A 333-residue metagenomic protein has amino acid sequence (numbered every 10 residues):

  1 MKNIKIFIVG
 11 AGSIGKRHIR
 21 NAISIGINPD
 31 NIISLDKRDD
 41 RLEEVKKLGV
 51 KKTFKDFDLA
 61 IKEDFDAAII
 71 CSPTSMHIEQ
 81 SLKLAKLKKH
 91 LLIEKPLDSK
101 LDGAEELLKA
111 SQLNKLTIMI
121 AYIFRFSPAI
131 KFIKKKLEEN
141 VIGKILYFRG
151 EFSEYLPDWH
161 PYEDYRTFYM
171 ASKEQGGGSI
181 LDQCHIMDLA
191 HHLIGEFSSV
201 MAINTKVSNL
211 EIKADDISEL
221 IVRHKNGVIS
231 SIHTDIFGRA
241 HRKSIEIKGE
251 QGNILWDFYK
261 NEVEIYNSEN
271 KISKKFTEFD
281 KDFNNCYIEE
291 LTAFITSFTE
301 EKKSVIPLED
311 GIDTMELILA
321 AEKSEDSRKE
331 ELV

Functional and structural regions predicted by a protein language model:
M1-L48: N-terminal Rossmann-like dinucleotide-binding module
H18, K37, K52-A110: Beta-loop-alpha module in the N-terminal Rossmann-like domain of NAD(P)-dependent dehydrogenases, especially those
P29, V50-K51, L87-K89, N114-L116 (+1 more regions): A short helix->loop->beta-strand "cap" motif at the edges of active sites that frequently abuts
D40, E278-T292: Active-site loop of classical SDR/Rossmann-like NAD(P)-dependent oxidoreductases, centered on the catalytic Tyr-X3-Lys
A67-I70, E139, A293-V333: C-terminal helix-rich "cap/oligomerization" subdomain common to oxidoreductases
E106-I123, K144-Y147: Rossmann-fold dehydrogenase core element
F124-E211, R328: Predominantly a Rossmann-like dinucleotide-binding segment in NAD(P)-dependent oxidoreductases
L181, M187-E262, I288-K302: Contiguous beta-strand/loop segments that form the cofactor/metal-binding neighborhood of enzyme cores
